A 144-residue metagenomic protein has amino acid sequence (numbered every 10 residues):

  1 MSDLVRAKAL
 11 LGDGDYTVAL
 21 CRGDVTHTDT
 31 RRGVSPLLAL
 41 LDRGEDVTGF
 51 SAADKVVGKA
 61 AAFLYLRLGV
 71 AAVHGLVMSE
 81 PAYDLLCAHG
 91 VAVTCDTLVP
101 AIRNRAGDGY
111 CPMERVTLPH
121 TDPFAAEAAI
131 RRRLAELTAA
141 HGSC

Functional and structural regions predicted by a protein language model:
M1-L76, L98, R103-P112: Conserved mixed alpha/beta catalytic, RNA-binding, or beta-rich assembly cores of soluble enzyme, regulatory
L68-A71, P81-C144: C-terminal binding/interaction regions
